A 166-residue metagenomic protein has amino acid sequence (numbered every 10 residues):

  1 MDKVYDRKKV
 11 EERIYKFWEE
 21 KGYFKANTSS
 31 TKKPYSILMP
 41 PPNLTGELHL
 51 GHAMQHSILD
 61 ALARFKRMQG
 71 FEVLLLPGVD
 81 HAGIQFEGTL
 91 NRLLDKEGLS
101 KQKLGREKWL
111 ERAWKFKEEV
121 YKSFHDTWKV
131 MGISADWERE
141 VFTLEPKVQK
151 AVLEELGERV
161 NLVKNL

Functional and structural regions predicted by a protein language model:
M1-L166: N-terminal, positively charged nucleic-acid-binding surface of large information/translation enzymes
